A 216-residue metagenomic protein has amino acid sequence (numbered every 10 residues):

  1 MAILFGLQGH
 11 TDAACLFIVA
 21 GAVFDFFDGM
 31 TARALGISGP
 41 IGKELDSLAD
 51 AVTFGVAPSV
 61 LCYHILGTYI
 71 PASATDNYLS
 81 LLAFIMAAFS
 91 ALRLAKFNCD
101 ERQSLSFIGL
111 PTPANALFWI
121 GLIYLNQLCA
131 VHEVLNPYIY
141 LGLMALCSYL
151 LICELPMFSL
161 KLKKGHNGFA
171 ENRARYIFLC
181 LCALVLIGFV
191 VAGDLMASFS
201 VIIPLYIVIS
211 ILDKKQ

Functional and structural regions predicted by a protein language model:
M1-E44, T75-A87: Membrane-embedded alpha-helical segments that form the functional core of polytopic membrane enzymes, especially those
M1-Q8, V56-L66, F118-Q127: Membrane-embedded alpha-helical segments in integral membrane proteins
I3, V23, F54-P58, F84-L94 (+5 more regions): Hydrophobic alpha-helical transmembrane segments of multipass integral membrane proteins
T11-A14, G39-G42, D46, A72-L82 (+3 more regions): Membrane-interface helix-boundary signature
D25, D46, D50, G109 (+1 more regions): Residue-level signature of catalytic and energy-coupling elements of molecular machines, predominantly ATP/GTP-dependent
G29-P40, S90-S104, G109, I152-K161 (+1 more regions): C-terminal ends of transmembrane helices
A34-F97, L122: Multi-pass membrane catalytic core of lipid/isoprenoid biosynthesis enzymes
F107-Q216: C-terminal membrane-associated helical module and adjoining short loops/tails
